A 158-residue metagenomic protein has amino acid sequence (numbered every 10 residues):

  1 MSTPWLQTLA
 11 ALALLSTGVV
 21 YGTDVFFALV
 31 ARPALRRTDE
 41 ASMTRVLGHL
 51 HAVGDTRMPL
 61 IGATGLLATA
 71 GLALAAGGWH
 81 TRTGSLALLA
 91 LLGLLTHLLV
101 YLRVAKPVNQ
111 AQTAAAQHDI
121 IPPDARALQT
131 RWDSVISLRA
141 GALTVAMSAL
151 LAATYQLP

Functional and structural regions predicted by a protein language model:
P4-G18, L74-T96: Interfacial segments of alpha-helical transmembrane regions
Q7-T8, T17-T64, N109, T113-T130: Interfacial loop at the N-terminal end of multi-pass membrane proteins
A11, A52, L88, T130-D133 (+1 more regions): Internal alpha-helical transmembrane segments of multi-pass membrane proteins, especially GPCRs
L60-L72, R139-S148: Core segments of transmembrane alpha-helices that mediate helix-helix packing or line hydrophobic substrate/ligand
L95-V104: Mid-bilayer segments of alpha-helical transmembrane spans in multi-pass integral membrane proteins that mediate
L151-P158: Juxtamembrane boundary at the C-terminal end of a transmembrane helix
